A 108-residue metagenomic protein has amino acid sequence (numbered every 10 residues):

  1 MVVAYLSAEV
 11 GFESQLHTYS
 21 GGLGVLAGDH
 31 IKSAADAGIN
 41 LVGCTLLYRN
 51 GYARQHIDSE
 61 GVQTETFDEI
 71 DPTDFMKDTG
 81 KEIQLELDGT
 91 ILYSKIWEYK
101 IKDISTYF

Functional and structural regions predicted by a protein language model:
M1-F108: Catalytic cores of carbohydrate-active enzymes across secretory and cytosolic contexts
